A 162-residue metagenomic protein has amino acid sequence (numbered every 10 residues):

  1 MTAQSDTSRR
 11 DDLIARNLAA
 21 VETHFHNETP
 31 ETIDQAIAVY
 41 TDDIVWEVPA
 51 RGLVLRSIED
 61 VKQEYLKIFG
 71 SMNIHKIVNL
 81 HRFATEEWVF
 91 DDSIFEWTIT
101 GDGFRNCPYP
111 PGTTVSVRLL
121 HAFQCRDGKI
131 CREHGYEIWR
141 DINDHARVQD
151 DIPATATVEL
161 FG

Functional and structural regions predicted by a protein language model:
T2-G162: C-terminal and inter-domain tail/linker signature
